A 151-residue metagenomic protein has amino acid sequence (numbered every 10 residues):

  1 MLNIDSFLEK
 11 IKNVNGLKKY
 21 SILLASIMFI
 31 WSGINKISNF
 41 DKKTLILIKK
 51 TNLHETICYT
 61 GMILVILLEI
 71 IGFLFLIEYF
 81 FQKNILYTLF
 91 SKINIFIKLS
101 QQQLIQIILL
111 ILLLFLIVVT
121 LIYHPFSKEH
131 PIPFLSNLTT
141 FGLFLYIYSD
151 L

Functional and structural regions predicted by a protein language model:
M1-I46, E55-I71, F75-L151: Extended, low-polarity transmembrane helix blocks
